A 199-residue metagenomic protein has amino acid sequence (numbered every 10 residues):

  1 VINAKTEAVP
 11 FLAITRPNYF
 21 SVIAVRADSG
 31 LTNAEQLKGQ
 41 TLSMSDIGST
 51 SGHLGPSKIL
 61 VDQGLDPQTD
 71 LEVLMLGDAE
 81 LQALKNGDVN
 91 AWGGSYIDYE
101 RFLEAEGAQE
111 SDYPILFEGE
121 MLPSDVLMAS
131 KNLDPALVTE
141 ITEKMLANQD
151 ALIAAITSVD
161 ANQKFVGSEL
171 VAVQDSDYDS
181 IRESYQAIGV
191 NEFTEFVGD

Functional and structural regions predicted by a protein language model:
V1-G30: Short, glycine-/small- and polar/acidic-enriched structural segments that line small-molecule recognition paths
N3-A4, T15-N18, Q36, P67 (+2 more regions): Extracellular/periplasmic catalytic domains that process cell-envelope and extracellular macromolecules
T6-A8, L65, A108, D150 (+1 more regions): Short aromatic/hydrophobic-glycine micro-motifs
S29, Q40-L137: Pocket-lining segment of extracytoplasmic ligand-binding domains
T32-N33, E140: Short, charged, surface-exposed loops that flank catalytic or proteolytic processing sites
Q36-T41, E143-K144: Alpha-helical secondary-structure segments
A129, L133-D199: An extracytoplasmic/periplasmic, membrane-proximal ligand-sensing/linker region
